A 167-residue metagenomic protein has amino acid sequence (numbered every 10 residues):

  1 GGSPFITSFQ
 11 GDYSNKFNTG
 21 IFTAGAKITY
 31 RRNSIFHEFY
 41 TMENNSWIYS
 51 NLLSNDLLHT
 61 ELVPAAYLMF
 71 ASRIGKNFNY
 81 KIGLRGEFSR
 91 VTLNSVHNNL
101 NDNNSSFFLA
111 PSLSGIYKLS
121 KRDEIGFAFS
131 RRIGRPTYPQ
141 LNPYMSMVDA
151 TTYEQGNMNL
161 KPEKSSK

Functional and structural regions predicted by a protein language model:
G1-S95, K118, R122, G126: Face-selective signature of the C-terminal outer-membrane beta-barrel domain
G2-S3, N55-H59, I133-K167: Outer-membrane beta-barrel signature, preferentially recognizing the C-terminal barrel domain of Gram-negative
S8, A65, S106-S112, Q155 (+1 more regions): Transmembrane beta-barrel architecture of outer membranes
Y40-T41, N99, N142-M145: Short secondary-structure boundary/capping segments
W47-N51, S105-L109, A150-E154: Glycine-rich loops and low-complexity Gly/Arg-rich segments that provide flexible linkers or classic glycine-based
N55, A71, L100, I116 (+1 more regions): Short basic coil micro-motifs at the edges of alpha-helical modules that engage polyanionic partners
S95-D102: Short helix/strand-bridging catalytic loops that position acidic/His residues to coordinate divalent metals and engage
